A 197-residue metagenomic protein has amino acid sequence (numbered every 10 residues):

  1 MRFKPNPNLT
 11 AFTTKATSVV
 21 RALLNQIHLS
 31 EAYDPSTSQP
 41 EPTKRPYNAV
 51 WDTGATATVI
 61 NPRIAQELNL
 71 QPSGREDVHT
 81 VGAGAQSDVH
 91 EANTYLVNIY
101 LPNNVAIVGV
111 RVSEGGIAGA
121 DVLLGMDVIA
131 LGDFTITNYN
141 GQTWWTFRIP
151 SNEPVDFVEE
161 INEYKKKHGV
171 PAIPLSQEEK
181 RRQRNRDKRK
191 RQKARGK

Functional and structural regions predicted by a protein language model:
M1-K197: Pepsin/retropepsin-fold aspartyl endopeptidases
